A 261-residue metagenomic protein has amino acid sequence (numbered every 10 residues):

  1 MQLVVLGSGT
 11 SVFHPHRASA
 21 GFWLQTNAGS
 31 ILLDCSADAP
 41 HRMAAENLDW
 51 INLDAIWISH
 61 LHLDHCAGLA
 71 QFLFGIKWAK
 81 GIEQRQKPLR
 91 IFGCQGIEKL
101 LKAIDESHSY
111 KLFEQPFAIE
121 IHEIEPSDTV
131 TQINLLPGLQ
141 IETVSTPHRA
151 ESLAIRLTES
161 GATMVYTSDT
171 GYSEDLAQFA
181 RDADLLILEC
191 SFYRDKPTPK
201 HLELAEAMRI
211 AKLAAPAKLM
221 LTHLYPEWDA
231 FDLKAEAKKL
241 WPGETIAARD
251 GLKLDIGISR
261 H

Functional and structural regions predicted by a protein language model:
M1-V165, G171, L176-Q178, K234-R260: Binuclear metal-dependent hydrolase catalytic cores
Y172-I258: Cap/insert and terminal regions of metallo-dependent hydrolase folds
